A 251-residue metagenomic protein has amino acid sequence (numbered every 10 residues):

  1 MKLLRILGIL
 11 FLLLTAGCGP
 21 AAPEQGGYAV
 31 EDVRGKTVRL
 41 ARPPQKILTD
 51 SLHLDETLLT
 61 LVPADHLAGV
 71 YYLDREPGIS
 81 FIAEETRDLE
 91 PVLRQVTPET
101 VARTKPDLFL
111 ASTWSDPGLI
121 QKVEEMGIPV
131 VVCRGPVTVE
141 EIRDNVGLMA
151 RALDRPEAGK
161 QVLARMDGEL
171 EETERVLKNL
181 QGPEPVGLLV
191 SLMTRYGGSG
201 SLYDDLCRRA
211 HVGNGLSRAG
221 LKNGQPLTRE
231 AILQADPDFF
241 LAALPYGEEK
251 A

Functional and structural regions predicted by a protein language model:
M1-P43: Short, low-complexity disordered leader/linker segments with a strong preference for bacterial N-terminal type II
C18-A21, G27, G118-R195, L216-R218 (+1 more regions): Extracytoplasmic substrate-binding proteins
V33-G35, R87-E99, P136, G220-R229: Short helix-initiation/N-cap motifs at beta->coil->alpha
T49-T104, L108-T113, G215: A short, structured surface patch at a secondary-structure boundary
G69-Y71, L110-T113, V132-V137, L188-G200 (+1 more regions): Short beta-strand->loop
D74-E76, R87, G198-Q225: Alpha-helical, coiled-coil/dimerization segments enriched in small aliphatic residues
E90-V92, T97-A111, I128, T228-P245: Proline-aspartate-enriched helix->loop->beta-strand connector
S115-E125, F239-A251: A ligand-binding cleft/hinge motif common to bilobed small-molecule-binding domains
